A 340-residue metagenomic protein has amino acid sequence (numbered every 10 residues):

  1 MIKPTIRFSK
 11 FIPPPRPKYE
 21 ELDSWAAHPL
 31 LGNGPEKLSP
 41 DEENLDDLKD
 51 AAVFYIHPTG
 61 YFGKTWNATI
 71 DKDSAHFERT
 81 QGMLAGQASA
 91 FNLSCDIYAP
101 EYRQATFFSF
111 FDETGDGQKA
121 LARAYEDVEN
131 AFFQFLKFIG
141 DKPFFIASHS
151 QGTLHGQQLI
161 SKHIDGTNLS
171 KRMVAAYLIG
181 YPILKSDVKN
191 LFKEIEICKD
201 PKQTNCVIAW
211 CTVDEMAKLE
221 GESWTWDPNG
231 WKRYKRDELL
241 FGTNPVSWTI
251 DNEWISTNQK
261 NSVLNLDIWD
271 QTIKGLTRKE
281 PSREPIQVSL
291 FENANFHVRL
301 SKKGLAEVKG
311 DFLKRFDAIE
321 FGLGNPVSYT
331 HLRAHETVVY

Functional and structural regions predicted by a protein language model:
M1-P40: Basic, amphipathic N-terminal segments that precede the first structured/catalytic domain
E36-S94: Short, surface-exposed "cap/lid" segments of acyl-processing enzymes
D73-D141: Portal/gating segments that form or line small-molecule/metal binding sites
E129-I139, K162-P326: Surface cap/lid and interfacial helix-loop subdomains adjacent to catalytic sites that gate substrate access
D141-A147: Alpha/beta-hydrolase fold nucleophile elbow
S148, G152: Gly/Ala-rich beta-loop-alpha elbow adjacent to hydrolase catalytic centers
H155-L159: Hydrolases whose catalytic domains are alpha/beta-hydrolase-1, hotdog thioesterase, or metallo-beta-lactamase-like
T330-T337: Conserved small/polar residues in nucleotide/adenosyl-binding loops
